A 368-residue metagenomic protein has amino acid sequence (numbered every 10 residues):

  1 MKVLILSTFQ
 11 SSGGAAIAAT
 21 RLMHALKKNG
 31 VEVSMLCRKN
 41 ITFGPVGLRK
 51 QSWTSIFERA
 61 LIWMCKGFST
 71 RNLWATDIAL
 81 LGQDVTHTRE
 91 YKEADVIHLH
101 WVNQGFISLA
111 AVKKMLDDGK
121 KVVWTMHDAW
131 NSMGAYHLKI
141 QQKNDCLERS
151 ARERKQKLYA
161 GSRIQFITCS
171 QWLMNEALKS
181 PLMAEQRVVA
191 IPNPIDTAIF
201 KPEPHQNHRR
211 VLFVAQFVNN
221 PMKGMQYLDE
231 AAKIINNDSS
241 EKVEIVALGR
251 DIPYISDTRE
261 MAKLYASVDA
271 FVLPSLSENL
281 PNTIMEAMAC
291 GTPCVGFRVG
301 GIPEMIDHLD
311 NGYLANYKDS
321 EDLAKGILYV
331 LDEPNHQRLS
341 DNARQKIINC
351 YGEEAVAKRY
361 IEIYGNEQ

Functional and structural regions predicted by a protein language model:
W130-M133, Q142-F166, L173-N175, K179-A184: Membrane-proximal helix-turn-helix segments that form the acceptor-binding/catalytic region of lipid-linked
I167, P204-K223, D229-A232: Conserved donor-binding/catalytic core segment of Leloir-type glycosyltransferases
W172, P194: Carbohydrate-associated surface elements
K263-V268: Short alpha-helical donor nucleotide-sugar binding micro-motif in glycosyltransferases
L276: Aromatic "clamp/platform" in nucleotide-sugar-dependent glycosyltransferases that forms part of the donor/acceptor
P293-G296: Short hydrophobic beta-strand element within catalytic cores of glycosyltransferases and related nucleotide-activated
H308-L309, Y313-S320, Y329-P334: Conserved acidic donor-binding segment of nucleotide-sugar-dependent glycosyltransferases
D322, Y329, N335-C350, V356-E362: A short, well-ordered alpha-helix in the C-terminal region of glycosyltransferases
